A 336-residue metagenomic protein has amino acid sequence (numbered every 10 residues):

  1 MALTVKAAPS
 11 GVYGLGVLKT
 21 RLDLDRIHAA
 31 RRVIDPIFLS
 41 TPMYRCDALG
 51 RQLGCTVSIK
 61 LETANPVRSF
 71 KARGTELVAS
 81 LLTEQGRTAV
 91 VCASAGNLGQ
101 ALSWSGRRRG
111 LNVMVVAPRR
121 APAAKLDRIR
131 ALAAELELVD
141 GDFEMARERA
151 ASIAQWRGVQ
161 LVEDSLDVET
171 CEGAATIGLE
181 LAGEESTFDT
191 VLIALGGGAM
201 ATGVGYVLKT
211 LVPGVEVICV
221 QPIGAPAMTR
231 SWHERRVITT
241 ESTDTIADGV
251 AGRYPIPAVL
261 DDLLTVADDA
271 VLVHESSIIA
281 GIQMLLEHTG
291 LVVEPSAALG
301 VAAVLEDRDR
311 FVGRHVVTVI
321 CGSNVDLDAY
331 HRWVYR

Functional and structural regions predicted by a protein language model:
A2-R336: PLP-dependent amino-acid enzyme catalytic core
